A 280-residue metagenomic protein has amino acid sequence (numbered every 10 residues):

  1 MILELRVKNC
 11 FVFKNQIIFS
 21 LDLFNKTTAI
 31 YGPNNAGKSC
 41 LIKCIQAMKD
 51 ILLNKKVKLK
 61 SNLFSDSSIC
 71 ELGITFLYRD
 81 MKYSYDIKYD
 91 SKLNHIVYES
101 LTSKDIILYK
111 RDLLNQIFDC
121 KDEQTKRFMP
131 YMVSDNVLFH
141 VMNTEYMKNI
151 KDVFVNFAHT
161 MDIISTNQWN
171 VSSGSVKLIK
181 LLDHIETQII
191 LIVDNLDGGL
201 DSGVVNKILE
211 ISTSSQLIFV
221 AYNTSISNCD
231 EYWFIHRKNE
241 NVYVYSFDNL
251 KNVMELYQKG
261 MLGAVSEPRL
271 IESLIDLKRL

Functional and structural regions predicted by a protein language model:
M1-N54, N167-L280: Switch/communication elements of ASCE P-loop NTPase nucleotide-binding domains
E4, K8, I51-T187, L250-L256 (+1 more regions): Phosphate-coordinating catalytic segments in nucleotide- and nucleic-acid-processing enzymes
